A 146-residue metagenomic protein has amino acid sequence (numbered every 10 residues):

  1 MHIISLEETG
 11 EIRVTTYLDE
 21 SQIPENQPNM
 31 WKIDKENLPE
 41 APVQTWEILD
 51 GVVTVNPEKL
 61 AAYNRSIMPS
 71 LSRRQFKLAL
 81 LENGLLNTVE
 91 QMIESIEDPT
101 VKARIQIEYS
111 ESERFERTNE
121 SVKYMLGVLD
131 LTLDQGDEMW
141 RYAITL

Functional and structural regions predicted by a protein language model:
M1-Q75: Interaction-interface detector
L18, T54-V55, L71, G84 (+2 more regions): Short coil/turn linker and secondary-structure boundary residues
T45, I67, N83, I96 (+1 more regions): Alpha-helix boundary/capping residues
R73-Y124: Eukaryotic low-complexity, mixed-charge intrinsically disordered interaction/regulatory segments enriched in acidic
F115-L146: Short, compact, well-ordered microdomains
